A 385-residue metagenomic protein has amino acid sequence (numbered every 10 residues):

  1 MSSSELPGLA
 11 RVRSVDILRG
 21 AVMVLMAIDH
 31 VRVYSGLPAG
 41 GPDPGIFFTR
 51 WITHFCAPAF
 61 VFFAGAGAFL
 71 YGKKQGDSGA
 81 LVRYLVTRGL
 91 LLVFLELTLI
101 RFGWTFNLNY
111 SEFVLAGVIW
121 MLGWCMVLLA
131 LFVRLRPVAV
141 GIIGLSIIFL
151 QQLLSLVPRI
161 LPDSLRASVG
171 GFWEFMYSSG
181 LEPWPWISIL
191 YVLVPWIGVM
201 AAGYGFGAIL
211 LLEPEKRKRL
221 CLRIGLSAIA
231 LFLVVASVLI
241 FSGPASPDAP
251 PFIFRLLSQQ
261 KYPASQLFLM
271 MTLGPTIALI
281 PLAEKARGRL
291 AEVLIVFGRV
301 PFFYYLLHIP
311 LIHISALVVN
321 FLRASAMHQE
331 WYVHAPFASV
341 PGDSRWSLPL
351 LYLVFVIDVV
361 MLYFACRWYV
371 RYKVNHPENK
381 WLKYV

Functional and structural regions predicted by a protein language model:
M1-V385: Alpha-helical transmembrane segments and their immediate juxtamembrane cytosolic regions
